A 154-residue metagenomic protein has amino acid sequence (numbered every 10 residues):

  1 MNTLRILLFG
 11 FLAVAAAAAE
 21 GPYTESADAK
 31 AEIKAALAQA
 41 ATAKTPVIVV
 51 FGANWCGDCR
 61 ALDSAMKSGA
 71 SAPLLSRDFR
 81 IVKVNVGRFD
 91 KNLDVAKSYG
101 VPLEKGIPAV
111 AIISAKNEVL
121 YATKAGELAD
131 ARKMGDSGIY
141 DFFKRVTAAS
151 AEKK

Functional and structural regions predicted by a protein language model:
R5-A15: Bacterial N-terminal signal peptides
E25-P46: A short beta-strand-turn-helix
A27, S71-L93: Thiol-based oxidoreductase modules, predominantly thioredoxin-like and allied folds used for disulfide exchange
A43-C56: Short active-site neighborhood of thiol/selenol oxidoreductases, capturing the structured segment around
T45-P46, K97-I113: Structural micro-motif
C56-R60, V110: The canonical Cys-X-X-Cys-His
C59-L74: Typically the conserved alpha-helix immediately C-terminal to a functionally engaged Cys/Sec in thioredoxin-like
K105-E152: Non-catalytic, surface beta->alpha helical segment in thiol-disulfide oxidoreductase systems
